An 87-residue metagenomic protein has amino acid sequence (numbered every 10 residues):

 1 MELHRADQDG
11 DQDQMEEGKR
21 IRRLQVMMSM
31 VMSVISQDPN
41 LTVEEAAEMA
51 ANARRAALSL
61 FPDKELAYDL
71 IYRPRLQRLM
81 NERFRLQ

Functional and structural regions predicted by a protein language model:
M1, M15-K19, A50, L79: General helical secondary-structure elements
M1-A6, E44, L66: Eukaryotic N-terminal intrinsically disordered, low-complexity segments enriched in Ser/Pro and acidic residues
L3-D9, R85-Q87: Short acidic DE-rich linear segments
A6-V43: N-terminal acidic leader/helix
D13-E16, A47, Y68, L76: Helix-centric, low-specificity signal for extended rod-like, repetitive segments
T42-A56: Short linear, low-complexity motifs centered on an aromatic residue
N52, A56-Q87: Helix-rich interaction surfaces within compact, conserved domain-sized segments that mediate assembly or partner
